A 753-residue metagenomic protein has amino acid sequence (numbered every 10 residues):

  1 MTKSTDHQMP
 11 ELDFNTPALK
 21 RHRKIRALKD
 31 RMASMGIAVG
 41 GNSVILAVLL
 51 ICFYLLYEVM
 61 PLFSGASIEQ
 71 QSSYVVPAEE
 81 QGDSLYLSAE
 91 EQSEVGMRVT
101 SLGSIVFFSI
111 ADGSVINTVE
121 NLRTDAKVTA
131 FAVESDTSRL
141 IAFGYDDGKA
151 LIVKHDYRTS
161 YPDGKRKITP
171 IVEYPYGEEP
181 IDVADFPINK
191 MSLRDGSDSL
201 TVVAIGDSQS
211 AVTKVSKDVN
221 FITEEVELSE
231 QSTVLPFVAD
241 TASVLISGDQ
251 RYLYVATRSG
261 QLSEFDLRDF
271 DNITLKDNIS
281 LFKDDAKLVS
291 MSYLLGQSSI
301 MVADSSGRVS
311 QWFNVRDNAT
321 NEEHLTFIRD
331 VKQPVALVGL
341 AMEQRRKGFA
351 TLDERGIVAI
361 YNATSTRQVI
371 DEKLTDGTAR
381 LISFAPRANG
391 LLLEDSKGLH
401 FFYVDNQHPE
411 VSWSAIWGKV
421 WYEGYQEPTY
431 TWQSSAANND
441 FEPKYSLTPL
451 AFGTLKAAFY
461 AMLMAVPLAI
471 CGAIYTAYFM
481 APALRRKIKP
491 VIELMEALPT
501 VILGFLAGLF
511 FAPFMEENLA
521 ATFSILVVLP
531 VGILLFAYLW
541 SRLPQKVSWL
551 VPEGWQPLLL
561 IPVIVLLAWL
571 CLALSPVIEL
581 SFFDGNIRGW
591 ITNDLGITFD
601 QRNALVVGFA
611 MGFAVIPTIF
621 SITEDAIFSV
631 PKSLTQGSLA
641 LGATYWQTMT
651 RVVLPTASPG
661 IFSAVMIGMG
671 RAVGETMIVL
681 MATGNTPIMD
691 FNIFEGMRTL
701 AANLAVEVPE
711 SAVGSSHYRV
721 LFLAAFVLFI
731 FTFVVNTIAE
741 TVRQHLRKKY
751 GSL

Functional and structural regions predicted by a protein language model:
K24-R31, L62-G103, F107-D136, L140-Y145 (+13 more regions): Periplasmic/extracellular loop-to-transmembrane helix junction in inner-membrane transport proteins
L102-F108, D147-K154, P162, D207-D218 (+4 more regions): Structural motif
K444-A458, P513-V531, L550-T618: Loop-to-helix entry region at the N-terminal start of transmembrane alpha-helices in multi-pass membrane transporters
A461-I492, F536-P544, A739-K748: Transmembrane-helix boundary motif in ABC transporter permease subunits
L535-Q545, E624, F628, K632 (+2 more regions): C-terminal transmembrane helix and the adjacent membrane-cytosol boundary/short C-terminal tail of inner/organellar
L595-I597, V679-F729: Interhelical loop and adjacent transmembrane-helix boundary motif in polytopic membrane transport permeases
F620-I622, V630, Y645-L680: Transmembrane alpha-helices
